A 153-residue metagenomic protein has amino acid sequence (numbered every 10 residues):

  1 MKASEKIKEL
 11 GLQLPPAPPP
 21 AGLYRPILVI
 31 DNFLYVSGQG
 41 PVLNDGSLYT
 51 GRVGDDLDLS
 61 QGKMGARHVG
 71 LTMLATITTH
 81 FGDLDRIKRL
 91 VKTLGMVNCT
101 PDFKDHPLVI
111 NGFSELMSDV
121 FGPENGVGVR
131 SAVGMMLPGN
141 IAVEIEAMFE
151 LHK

Functional and structural regions predicted by a protein language model:
M1-K153: Short, polar/acidic, helix-capping and beta-turn segments at strand->helix junctions that line the mouths
